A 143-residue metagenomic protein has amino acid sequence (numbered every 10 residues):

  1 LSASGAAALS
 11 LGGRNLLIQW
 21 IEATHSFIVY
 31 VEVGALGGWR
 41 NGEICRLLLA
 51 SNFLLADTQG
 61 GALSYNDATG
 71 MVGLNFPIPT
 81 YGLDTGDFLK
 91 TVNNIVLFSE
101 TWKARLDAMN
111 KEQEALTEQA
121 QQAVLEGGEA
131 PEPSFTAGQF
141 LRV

Functional and structural regions predicted by a protein language model:
L1-G42: N-terminal catalytic cores of peptidoglycan-degrading enzymes
S2, L11, E22, A56-T58 (+2 more regions): A generic structural signal for short, non-catalytic loop/turn and secondary-structure boundary residues
S10, G61-N93: A mid-sequence interfacial segment
I28, L47, G61, K103-L106 (+1 more regions): Amphipathic alpha-helical interaction segments
V29, C45-L49, T91-V96: Conserved short hydrophobic patches within well-ordered secondary structure
E32-N75: Short, internal acidic amphipathic alpha-helical interface segments that mediate docking to partner proteins
G82-A120: A contiguous, mid-protein "functional segment" used to position or interact with cofactors/ions or partner subunits
D107-V143: Short, highly charged C-terminal tails/helix-capping segments
